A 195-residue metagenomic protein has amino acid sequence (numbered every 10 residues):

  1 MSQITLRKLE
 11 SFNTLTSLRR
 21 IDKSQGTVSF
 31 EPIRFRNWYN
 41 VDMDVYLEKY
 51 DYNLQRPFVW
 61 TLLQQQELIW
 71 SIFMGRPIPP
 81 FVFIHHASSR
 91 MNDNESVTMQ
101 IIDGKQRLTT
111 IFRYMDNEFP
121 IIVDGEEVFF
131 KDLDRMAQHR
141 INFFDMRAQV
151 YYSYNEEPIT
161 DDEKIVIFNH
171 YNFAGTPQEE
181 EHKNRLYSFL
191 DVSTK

Functional and structural regions predicted by a protein language model:
M1-D42: N-terminal extension/subdomain marker
L6-R7, L18, L54-K195: Basic- and aromatic-enriched surface patches that contact anionic nucleotides/nucleic acids
D44-N53: A short, surface-exposed helix-loop junction/capping segment
